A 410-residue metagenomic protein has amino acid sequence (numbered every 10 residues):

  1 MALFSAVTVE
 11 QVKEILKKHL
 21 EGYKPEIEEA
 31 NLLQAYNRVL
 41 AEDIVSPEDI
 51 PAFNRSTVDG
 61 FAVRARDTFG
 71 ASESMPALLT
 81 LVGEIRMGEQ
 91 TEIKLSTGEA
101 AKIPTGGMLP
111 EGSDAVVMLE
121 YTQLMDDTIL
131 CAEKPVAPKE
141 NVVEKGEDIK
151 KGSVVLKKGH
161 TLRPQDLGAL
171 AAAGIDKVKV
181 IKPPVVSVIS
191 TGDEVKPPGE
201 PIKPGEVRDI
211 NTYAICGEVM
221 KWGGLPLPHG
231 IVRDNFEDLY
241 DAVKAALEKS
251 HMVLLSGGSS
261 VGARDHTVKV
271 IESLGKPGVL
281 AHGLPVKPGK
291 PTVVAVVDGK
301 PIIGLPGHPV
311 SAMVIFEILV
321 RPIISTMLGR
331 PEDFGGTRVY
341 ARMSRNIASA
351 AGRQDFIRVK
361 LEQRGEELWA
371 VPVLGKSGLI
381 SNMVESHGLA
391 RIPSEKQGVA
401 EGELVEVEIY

Functional and structural regions predicted by a protein language model:
M1-E10, D176-L305, P309-I315: Helix-rich terminal scaffold detector
M1-E73, D127, C131, R330-R358: Short, low-complexity N-terminal leaders and the immediately following helix N-cap/first helix
A2-F4, F61-P228, R233, L374: Short, glycine/charged-enriched hinge/interface segments at domain edges or termini
F4-Q11, I27-A30, Q34, V58 (+23 more regions): Conserved active-site and cofactor/substrate-binding residues in soluble primary-metabolism enzymes
E10-K13, E28-L33, E42, G88 (+3 more regions): Flexible glycine/proline-rich
H19-K24, D43, L109, S153-G159 (+11 more regions): Structural signal for hydrophobic packing residues in well-ordered secondary-structure cores of soluble enzyme domains
N54-S56, A71-S74, E92-S96, L109-E111 (+16 more regions): Solvent-exposed alpha-helices and their adjacent loops that cap or buttress functional pockets in soluble metabolic
